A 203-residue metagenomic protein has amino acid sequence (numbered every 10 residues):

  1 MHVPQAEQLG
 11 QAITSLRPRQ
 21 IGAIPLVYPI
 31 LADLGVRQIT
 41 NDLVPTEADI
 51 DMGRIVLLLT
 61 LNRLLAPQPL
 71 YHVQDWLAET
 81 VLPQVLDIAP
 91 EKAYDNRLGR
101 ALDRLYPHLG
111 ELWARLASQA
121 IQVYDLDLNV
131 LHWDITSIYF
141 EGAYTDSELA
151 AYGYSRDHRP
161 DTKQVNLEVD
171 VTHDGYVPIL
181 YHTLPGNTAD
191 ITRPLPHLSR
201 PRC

Functional and structural regions predicted by a protein language model:
M1-A151, D161, E168-N187, L195: Dynamic "connector" segments at or just before major functional cores
I191-C203: Short, basic/hydrophobic alpha-helical segments
